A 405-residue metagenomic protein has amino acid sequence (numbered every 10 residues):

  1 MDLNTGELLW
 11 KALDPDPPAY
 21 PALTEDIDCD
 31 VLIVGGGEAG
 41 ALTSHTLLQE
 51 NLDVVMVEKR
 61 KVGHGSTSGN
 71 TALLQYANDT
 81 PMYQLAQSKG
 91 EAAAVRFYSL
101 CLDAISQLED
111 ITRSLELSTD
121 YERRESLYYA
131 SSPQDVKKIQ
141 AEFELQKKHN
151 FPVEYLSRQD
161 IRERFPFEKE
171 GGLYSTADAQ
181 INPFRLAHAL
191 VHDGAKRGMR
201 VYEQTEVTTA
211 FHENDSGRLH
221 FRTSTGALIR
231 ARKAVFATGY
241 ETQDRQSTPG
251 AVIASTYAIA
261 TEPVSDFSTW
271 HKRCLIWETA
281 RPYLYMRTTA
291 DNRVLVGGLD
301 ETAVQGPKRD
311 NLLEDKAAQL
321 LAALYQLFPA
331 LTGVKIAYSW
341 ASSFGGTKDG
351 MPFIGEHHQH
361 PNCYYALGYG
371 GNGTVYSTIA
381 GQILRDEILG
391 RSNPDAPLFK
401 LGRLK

Functional and structural regions predicted by a protein language model:
M1-V31: Extreme N-terminal leader/targeting segments of oxidoreductases
V31-M56: N-terminal Rossmann-like FAD-binding beta1-loop-alpha1 element of flavoenzymes
Q49-G69: Glycine-rich FAD pyrophosphate-binding loop
N70-S99: Glycine-rich active-site loop/strand segments that organize a redox cofactor
S88-D193: Rossmann-like flavin
G172-T225, I229-R232: Helical element adjacent to the flavin cofactor pocket in flavoenzyme catalytic cores
T209-T289: Flavin-dependent oxidoreductases
D310, Y325-K405: C-terminal catalytic lobe of FAD-dependent flavoproteins
